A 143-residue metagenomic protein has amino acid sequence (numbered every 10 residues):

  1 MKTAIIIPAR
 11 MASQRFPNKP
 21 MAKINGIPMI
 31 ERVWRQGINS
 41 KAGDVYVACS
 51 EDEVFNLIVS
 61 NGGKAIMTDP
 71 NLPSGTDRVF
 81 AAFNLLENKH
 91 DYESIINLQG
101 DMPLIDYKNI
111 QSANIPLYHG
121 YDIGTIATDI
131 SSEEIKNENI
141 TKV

Functional and structural regions predicted by a protein language model:
K2-C49: N-terminal glycine-rich phosphate-binding loop and ensuing alpha1 helix
T3-I5, E93-I95, G124: Generic beta-sheet signal
P8, N97-Q99, I126-D129: Short beta-strand segments
A42, H90-Y92, H119-D122: Short, high-confidence coil segments that cap the C-terminus of an alpha-helix and link into the following beta-strand
Y46, E53-L98, M102-S112: Short phosphate-binding loop-to-helix
I105-V143: Conserved core of the sugar-phosphate nucleotidyltransferase
